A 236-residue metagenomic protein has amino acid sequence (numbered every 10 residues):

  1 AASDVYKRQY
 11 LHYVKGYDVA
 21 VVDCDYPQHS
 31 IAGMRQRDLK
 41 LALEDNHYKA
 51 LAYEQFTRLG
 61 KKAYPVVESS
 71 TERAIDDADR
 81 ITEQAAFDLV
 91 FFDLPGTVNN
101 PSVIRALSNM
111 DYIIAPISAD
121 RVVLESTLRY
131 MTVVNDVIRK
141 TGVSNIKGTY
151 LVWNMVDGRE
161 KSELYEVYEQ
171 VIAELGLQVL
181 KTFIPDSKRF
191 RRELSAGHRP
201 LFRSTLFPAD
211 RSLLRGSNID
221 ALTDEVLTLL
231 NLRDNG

Functional and structural regions predicted by a protein language model:
A1-Y6: Short, small-residue-biased leader/transition segments that mark boundaries at the very start of proteins
Q9-L89: P-loop/Walker-type NTP enzyme "switch/lid" segment
S30-I31, D111, I184: Generic structural signal for small/hydrophobic residues in well-ordered secondary structure, especially within
T82-V103: Switch II (G3) loop of P-loop NTPases
S102-R121: Inter-motif core of Ras-like GTPase G domains
T127-K140: Conserved C-terminal guanine-recognition region of P-loop GTPase G domains, centered on the G4
M155-S204: Beta-strand-loop-alpha "switch" segments that mediate conformational coupling across diverse proteins
L201-G236: NTP-binding/hydrolysis catalytic cores, primarily Walker-type P-loop NTPases
